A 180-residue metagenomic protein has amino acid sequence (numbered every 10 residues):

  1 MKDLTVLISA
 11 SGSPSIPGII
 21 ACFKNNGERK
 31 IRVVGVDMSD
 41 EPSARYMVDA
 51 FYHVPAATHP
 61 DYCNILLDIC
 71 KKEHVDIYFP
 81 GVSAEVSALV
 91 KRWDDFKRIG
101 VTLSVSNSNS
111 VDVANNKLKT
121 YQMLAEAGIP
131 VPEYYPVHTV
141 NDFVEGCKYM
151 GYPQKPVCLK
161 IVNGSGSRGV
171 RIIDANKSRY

Functional and structural regions predicted by a protein language model:
M1-V105, N141: ATP-binding N-terminal substructure of ATP-dependent carboxylate-amine bond-forming enzymes
G27, R32-V33, S110, N116-L118: Mixed-charge, polar/low-complexity N-terminal
S83, S108, V162: Histidine-centered beta-alpha loop that forms part of the nucleotide-sugar donor binding/catalytic region in diverse
V105-V111: A short, histidine- and acid-enriched strand-loop-helix "catalytic/donor-clamping" loop that lines the nucleotide-sugar
V111-Y180: Active-site nucleotide/adenylate-binding loops and adjacent lid/helix of ATP-dependent enzymes
